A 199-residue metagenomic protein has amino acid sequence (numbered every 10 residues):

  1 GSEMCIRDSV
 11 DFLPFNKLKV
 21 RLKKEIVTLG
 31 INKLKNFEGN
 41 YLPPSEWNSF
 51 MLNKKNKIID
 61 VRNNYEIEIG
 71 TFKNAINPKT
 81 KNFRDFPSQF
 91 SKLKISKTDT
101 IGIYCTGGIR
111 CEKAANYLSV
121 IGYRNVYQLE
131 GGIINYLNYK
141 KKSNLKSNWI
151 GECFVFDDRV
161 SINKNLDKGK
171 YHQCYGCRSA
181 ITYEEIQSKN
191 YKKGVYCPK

Functional and structural regions predicted by a protein language model:
G1-C5: Short, small-residue-biased leader/transition segments that mark boundaries at the very start of proteins
I6-K24: Short proline/glycine- and acidic-rich turn/helix-capping motifs at secondary-structure junctions
K24-D99: Positively charged, proline/Ser/Thr-rich regional signature most characteristic of the Rhodanese/CDC25-like
S88-Y136: Catalytic cysteine-centered active loop of the rhodanese-like fold, especially the PTP/DSP P-loop
G108, A180, K199: Cys/His-rich metal-chelating microdomains
Y171, Y191-G194: Residues immediately within or flanking Cys/His clusters that coordinate Zn2+ in small zinc-binding modules
C174-C177, C197: Short cysteine-rich clusters marking metal-coordination/redox-active sites
Y183-I186: Short, non-ligating residues that shape and space the ligands of small metal-coordination modules and catalytic
